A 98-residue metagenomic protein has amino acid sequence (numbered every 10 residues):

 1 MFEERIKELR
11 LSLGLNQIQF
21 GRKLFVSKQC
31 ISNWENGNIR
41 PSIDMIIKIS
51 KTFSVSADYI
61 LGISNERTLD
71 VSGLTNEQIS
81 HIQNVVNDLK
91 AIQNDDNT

Functional and structural regions predicted by a protein language model:
M1-S12: A short, Lys/Arg-rich alpha-helix, primarily the initiator
R5, N16, S42-M45, S56: Residues that mark the N-terminal boundary/hinge immediately upstream of a DNA-recognition element
K7, S32-N33, L61: Key DNA-contacting residues within the recognition helix of helix-turn-helix
G14-N33, I47-K48: Short alpha-helical DNA-recognition segment
F25, D44-Y59: DNA major-groove recognition helix of helix-turn-helix/homeodomain DNA-binding modules
N36: Short, conserved catalytic or interaction motifs in soluble domains
S64-T98: Interfacial/linker helices and their anchor residues that mediate assembly or domain coupling
